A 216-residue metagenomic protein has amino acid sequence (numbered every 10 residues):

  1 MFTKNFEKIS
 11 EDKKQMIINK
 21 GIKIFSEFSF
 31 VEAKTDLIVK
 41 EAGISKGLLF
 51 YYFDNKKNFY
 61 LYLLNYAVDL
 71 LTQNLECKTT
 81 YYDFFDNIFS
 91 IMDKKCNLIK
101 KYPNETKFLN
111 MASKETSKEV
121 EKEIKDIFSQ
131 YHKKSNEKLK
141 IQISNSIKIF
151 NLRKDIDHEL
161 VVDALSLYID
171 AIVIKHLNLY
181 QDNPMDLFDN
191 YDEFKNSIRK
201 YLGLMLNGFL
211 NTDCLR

Functional and structural regions predicted by a protein language model:
M1-D12, D213-R216: N-terminal intrinsically disordered/low-complexity leader segments
F2, M16, E27-N58, Y62: Helix-turn-helix
K4, I9, F30, D36 (+7 more regions): Gram-positive cell-envelope targeting signals
D12, M16-K23, E27, E41 (+6 more regions): Alpha-helical structural segments
T72-Y82, D86, V120-N151, E159-D163 (+4 more regions): Amphipathic alpha-helical packing segments from all-alpha helical-bundle domains
F85-N110, E159, D163-L167, K195 (+1 more regions): Amphipathic alpha-helical segments that line or abut small-molecule/effector binding pockets and mediate allosteric
N97, E137, I141-N145, L167-R216: C-terminal peripheral helix-coil segments that are non-catalytic and often amphipathic
K100-K125, K175-P184: Amphipathic alpha-helical segments used for helix-helix packing
